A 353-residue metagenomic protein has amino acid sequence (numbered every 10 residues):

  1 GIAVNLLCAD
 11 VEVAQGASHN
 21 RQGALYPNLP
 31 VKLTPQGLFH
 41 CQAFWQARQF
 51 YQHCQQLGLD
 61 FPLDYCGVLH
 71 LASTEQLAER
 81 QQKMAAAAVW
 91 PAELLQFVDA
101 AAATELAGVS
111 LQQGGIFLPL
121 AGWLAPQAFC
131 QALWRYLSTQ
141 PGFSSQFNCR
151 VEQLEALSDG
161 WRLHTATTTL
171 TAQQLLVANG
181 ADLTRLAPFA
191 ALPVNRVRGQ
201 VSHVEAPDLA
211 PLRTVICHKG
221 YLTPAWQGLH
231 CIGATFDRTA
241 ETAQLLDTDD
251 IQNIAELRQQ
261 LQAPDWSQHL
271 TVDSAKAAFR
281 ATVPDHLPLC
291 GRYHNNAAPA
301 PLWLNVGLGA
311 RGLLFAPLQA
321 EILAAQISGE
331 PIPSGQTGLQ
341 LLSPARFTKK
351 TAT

Functional and structural regions predicted by a protein language model:
G1-A9, A14-L29, Q56-D64, Q174-P301: Active-site substrate-recognition segment that forms the wall of the catalytic cavity or substrate channel
N20, E105-Q112, E155-R162, L170 (+1 more regions): A short, glycine/Asx- and small/polar-enriched loop/turn that sits immediately N-terminal to a beta-strand
Q22-L106: Dinucleotide-binding Rossmann-like beta1-alpha1 core, especially the glycine-rich loop that anchors the ADP
V31-K32, D60-H70, L94, A100-Q140 (+2 more regions): Helix-loop-beta segment of a Rossmann-like dinucleotide-binding subdomain
L38-W45, L71-E79, I116-R135, Q244-D249 (+1 more regions): Short beta-strand to alpha-helix junction loop
L95, G142-S144, A300-L302: Short, conserved active-site loop motifs that form the nucleotide-linked donor/cofactor pocket
I116-A166, L170-Q174, A178-N179: Helical element adjacent to the flavin cofactor pocket in flavoenzyme catalytic cores
S267-T353: C-terminal catalytic lobe of FAD-dependent flavoproteins
